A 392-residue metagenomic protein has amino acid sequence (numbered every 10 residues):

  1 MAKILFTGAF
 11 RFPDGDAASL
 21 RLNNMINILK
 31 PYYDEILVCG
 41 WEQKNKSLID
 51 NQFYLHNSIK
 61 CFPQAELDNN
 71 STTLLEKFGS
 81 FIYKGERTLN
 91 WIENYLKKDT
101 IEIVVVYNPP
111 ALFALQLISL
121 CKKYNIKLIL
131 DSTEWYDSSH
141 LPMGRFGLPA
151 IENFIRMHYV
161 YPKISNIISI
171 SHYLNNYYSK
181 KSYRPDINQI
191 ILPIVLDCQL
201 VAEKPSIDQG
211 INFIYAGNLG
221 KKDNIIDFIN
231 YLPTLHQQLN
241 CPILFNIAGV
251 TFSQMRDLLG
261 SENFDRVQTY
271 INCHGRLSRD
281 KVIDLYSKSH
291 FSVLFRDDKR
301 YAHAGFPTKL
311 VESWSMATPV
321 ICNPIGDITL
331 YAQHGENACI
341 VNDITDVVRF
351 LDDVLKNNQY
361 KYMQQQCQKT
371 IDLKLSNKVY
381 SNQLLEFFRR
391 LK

Functional and structural regions predicted by a protein language model:
M1-N57, D99, N166, N230-Q237: N-terminal subdomain of nucleotide-sugar transferases
L5-T7, I168, K204-L232, F245-N246: Conserved donor-binding/catalytic core segment of Leloir-type glycosyltransferases
N24-N27, G85-L89, E93, L112-L115 (+5 more regions): Membrane-proximal helix-turn-helix segments that form the acceptor-binding/catalytic region of lipid-linked
G40, F154-A202: Donor nucleotide-sugar binding/catalytic pocket of nucleotide-sugar-dependent glycosyltransferases
D223, S278-D284, S292-E312, C322-A332: Nucleotide-sugar-dependent
G249, D257-D284: Nucleotide-activated donor-binding/catalytic signature segment of Leloir-type glycosyltransferases, i.e., the conserved
H334-T345, D352-N358: Conserved acidic donor-binding segment of nucleotide-sugar-dependent glycosyltransferases
N342-T345, N358-R389: A charged, aromatic-enriched C-terminal amphipathic alpha-helix characteristic of glycosyltransferases across folds
